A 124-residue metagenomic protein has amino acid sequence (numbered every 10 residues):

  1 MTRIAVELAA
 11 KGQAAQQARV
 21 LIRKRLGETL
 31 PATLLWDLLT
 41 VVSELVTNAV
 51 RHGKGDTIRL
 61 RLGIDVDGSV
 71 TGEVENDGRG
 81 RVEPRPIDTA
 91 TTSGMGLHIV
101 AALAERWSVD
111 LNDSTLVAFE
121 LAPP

Functional and structural regions predicted by a protein language model:
M1-A5, V50-P124: Conserved beta-strand-loop-beta-strand hairpin that lines the nucleotide-binding pocket of ATP/GTP-utilizing enzymes
A5-R19: STAS-typified acidic loop motif
G12, E28-A32, A49-H52: Residues at alpha-helix boundaries and the short loops/turns that link adjacent helices
G12-A15, L35, L39, L97: Short, structured helix-loop boundary elements
R19-S43: Conserved short strand/loop->alpha-helix "switch" segment adjacent to the catalytic nucleotide/phosphoryl-transfer site
